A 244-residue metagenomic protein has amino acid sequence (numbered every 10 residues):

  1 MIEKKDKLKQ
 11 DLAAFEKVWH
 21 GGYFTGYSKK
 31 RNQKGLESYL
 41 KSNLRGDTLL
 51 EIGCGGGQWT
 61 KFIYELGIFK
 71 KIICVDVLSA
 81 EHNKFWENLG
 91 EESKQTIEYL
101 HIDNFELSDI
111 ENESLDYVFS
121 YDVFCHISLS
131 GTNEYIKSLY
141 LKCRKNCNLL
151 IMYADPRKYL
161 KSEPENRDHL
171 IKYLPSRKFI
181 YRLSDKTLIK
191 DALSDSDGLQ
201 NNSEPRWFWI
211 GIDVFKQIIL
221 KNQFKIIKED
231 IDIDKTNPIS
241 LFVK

Functional and structural regions predicted by a protein language model:
M1-N43, G56-K71, V75-D109, I127-G131 (+1 more regions): Class I (Rossmann-like) S-adenosyl-L-methionine-dependent methyltransferase catalytic domain, capturing the SAM-binding
D47-G55: Conserved class I S-adenosyl-L-methionine
F119: A conserved beta-strand element that flanks and buttresses the S-adenosyl-L-methionine
D122-V123: Short catalytic micro-motifs in class I SAM-dependent methyltransferases
N133-K145: A short glycine-rich, Lys/Arg-flanked "PGG" loop and its adjoining helix->strand segment in the class I
